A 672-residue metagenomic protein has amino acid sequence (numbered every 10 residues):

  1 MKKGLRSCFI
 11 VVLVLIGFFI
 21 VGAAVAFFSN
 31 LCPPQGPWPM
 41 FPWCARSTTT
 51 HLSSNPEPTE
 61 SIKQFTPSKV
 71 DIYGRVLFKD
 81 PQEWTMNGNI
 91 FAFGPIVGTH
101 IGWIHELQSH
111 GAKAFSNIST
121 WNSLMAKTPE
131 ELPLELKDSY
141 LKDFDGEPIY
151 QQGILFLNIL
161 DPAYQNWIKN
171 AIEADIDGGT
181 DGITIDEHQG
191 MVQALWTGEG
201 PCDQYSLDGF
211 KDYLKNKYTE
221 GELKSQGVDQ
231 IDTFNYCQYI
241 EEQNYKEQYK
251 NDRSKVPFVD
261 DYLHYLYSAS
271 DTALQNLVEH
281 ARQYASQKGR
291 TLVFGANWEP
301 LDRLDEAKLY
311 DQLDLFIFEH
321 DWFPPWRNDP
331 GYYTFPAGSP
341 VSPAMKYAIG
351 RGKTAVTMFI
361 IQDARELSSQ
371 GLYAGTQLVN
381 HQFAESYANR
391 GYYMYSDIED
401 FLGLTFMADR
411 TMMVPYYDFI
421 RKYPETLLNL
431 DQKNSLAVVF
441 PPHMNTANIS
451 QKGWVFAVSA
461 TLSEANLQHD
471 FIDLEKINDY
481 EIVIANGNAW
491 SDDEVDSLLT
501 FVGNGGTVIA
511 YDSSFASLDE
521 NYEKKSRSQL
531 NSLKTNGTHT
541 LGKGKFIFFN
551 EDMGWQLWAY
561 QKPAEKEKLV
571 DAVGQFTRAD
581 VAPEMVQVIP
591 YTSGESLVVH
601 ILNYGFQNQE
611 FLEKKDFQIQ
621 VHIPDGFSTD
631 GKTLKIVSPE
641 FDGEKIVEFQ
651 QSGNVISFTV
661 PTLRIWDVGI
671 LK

Functional and structural regions predicted by a protein language model:
M1-G17: N-terminal Sec-pathway targeting helices
V21-G36: Membrane-interface motif at the C-terminal end of an N-terminal transmembrane signal
P33-S53: Noncatalytic, solvent-exposed loop/strand surfaces of beta-propeller-type extracellular/periplasmic domains
F65-E106, H110, A174-G182, D311 (+4 more regions): Catalytic domains of carbohydrate-active enzymes, especially glycoside hydrolases
P67-F78, G153-W167, R365-T376: Active-site mouth loops of central-metabolism enzymes
F91-Q151, G182-V192, G289-G295: Glycine-rich, aromatic-flanked loop segments that form ligand/cofactor-binding clefts across common enzyme folds
P148-S342, K346: Polysaccharide-binding and catalytic clefts of secreted carbohydrate-active enzymes
Q275-V278, R282-Q283, Q287-T291, W298-P300 (+2 more regions): Carbohydrate-binding surfaces of carbohydrate-active enzymes
